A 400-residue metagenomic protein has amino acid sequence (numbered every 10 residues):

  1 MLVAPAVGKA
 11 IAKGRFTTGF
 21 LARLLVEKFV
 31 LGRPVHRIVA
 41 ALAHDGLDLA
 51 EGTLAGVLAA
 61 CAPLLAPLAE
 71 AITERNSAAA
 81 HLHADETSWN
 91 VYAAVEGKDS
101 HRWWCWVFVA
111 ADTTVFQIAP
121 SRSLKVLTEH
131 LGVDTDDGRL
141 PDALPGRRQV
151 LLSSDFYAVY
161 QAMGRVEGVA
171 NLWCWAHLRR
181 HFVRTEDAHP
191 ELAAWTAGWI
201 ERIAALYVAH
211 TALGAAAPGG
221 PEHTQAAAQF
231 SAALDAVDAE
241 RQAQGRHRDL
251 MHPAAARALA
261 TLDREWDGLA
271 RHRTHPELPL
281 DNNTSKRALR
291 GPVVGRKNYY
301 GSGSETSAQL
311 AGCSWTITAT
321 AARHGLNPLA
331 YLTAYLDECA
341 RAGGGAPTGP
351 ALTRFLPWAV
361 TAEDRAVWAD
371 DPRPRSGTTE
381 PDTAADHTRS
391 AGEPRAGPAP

Functional and structural regions predicted by a protein language model:
M1-P400: Catalytic center-proximal scaffold of phosphoryl-transfer enzymes
